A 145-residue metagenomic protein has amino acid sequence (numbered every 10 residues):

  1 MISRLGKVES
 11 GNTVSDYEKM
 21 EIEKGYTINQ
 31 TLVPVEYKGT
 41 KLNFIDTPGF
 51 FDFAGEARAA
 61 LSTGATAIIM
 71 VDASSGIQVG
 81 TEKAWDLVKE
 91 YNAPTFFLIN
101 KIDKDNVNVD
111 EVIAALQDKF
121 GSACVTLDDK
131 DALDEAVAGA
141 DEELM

Functional and structural regions predicted by a protein language model:
M1-V71, I77, D118-F120, C124-T126: P-loop NTPase switch module centered on the Walker A-proximal segment
A73-M145: P-loop NTPase catalytic nucleotide-binding module
